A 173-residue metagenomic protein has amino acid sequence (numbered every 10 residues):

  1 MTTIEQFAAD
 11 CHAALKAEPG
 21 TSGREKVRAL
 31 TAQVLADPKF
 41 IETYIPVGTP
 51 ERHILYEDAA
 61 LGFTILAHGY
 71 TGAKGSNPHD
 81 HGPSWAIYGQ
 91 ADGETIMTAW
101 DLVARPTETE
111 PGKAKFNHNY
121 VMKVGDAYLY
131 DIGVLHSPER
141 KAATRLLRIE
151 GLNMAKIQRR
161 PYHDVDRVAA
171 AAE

Functional and structural regions predicted by a protein language model:
M1-K39: N-terminal leader/capping segments at the start of a protein or of a new domain
Y44-G72, I149: A short glycine-rich, His/Asp/Glu-containing loop-to-beta-strand
L66-H81, D131-G133: Conserved short histidine dyad/triad with adjacent acidic residue
H79-G82, R140-A142: Short glycine/proline-enriched turns and hinge-like loops at secondary-structure junctions
P83-D101: Glycine- and acidic-residue-biased ligand/ion/polar-headgroup-sensing regions
I87, L102-L135: Short acidic-glycine-tyrosine-enriched beta hairpin
E139-E173: Double-stranded beta-helix
